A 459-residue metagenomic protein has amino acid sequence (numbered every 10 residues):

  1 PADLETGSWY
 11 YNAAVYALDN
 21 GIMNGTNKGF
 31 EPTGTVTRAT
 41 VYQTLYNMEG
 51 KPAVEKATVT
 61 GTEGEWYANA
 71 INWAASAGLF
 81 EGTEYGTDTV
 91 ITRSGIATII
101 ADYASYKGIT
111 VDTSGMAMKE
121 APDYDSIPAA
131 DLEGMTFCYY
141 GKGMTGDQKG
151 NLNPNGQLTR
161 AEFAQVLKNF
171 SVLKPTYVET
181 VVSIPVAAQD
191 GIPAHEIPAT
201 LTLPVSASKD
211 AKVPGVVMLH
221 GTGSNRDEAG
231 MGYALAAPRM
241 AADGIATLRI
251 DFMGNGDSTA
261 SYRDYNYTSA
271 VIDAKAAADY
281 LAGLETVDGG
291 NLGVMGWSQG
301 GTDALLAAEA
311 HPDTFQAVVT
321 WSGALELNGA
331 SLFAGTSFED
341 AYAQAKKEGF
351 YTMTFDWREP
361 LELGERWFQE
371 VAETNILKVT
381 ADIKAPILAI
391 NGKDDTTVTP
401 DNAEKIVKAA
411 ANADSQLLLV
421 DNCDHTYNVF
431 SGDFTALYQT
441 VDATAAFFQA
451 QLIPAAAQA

Functional and structural regions predicted by a protein language model:
P1-W9, D19-S94, D102-D131, T145-Q157 (+1 more regions): Feature responds to low-complexity, polar/acidic, surface-exposed segments characteristic of secreted/exported proteins
T176-A211: N-terminal cap/lid segment of alpha/beta-hydrolase-fold proteins
N225-A237, F252, D401-N402: The serine-hydrolase catalytic nucleophile loop
A237-T259: Conserved alpha/beta-hydrolase
D264-E285: Alpha/beta-hydrolase active-site loop
A310-L363: Hydrolase active-site cap/lid region
I383, A389-N391, D395: Short beta-strand/loop motif that positions the catalytic acidic residue of the alpha/beta-hydrolase fold
C423-L437: Catalytic histidine-centered segment of alpha/beta-hydrolase-like enzymes
